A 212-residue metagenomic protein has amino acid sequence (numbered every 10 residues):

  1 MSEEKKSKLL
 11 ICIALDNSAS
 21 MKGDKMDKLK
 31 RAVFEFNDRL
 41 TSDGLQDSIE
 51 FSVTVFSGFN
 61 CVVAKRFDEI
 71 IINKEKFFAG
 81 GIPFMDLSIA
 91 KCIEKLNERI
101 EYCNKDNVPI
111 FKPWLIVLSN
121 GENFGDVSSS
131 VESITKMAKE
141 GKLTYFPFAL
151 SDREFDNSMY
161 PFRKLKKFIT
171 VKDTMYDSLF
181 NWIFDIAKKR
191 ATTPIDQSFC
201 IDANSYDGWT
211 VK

Functional and structural regions predicted by a protein language model:
S2-K5, L40-Q46, N97-P109, M137: Surface-exposed acidic, glycine-flexible loop patches that form ligand/cofactor-binding and adhesion interfaces
E3-A64, L115-L118: Von Willebrand factor
K8-L9, K112, G141-T144, L165: Short glycine-/polar-rich loops that comprise or flank the Walker A/P-loop and associated switch/sensor motifs
V33-L40, K91-E101, S130-T135: Short, well-ordered amphipathic alpha-helices
S48-K76, D156-K164: Short beta-strand-loop
C61, I72-F111, T144-S158, T174-W182: Von Willebrand factor
I72, F146-K212: Von Willebrand factor A/integrin I-like adhesion domains
G121-F162: VWA/integrin I-like adhesion module and closely mimicked acidic/polar interface patches used
